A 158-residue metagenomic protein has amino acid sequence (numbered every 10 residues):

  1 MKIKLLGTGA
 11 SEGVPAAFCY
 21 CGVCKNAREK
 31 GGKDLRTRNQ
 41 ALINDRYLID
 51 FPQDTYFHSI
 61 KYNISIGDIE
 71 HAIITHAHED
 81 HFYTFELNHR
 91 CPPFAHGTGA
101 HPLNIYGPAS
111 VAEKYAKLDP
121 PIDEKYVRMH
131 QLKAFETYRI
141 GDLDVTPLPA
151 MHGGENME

Functional and structural regions predicted by a protein language model:
M1-E158: Binuclear metal-dependent hydrolase catalytic cores
